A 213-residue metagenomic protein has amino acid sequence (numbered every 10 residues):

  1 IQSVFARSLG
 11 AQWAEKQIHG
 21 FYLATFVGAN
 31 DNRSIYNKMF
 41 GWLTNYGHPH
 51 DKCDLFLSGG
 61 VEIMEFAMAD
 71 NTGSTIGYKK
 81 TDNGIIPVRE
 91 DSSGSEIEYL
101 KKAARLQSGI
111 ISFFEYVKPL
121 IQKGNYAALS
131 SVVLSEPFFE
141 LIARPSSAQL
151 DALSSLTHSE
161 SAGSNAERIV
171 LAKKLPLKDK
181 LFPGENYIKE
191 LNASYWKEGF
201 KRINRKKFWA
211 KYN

Functional and structural regions predicted by a protein language model:
I1-N213: Long, contiguous domain-sized segments
